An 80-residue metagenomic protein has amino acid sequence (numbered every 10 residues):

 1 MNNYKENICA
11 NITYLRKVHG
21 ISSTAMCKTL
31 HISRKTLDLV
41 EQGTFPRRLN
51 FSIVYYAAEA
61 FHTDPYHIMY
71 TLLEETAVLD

Functional and structural regions predicted by a protein language model:
M1-G20: A short, Lys/Arg-rich alpha-helix, primarily the initiator
A10, R34, N50-V54: Short alpha-helical elements of helix-turn-helix
T13, T24, Y55, Y66: Residues within the helices of the helix-turn-helix
R16, C27, A58: The alpha-helix within a helix-turn-helix
G20-V40: Short alpha-helical DNA-recognition segment
T44-E59: Short, basic-rich loop-to-helix N-cap that marks the start of a DNA-contacting helix
E59, H67-D80: Short, charged recognition helix plus adjacent turn of helix-turn-helix-like nucleic-acid-binding domains
